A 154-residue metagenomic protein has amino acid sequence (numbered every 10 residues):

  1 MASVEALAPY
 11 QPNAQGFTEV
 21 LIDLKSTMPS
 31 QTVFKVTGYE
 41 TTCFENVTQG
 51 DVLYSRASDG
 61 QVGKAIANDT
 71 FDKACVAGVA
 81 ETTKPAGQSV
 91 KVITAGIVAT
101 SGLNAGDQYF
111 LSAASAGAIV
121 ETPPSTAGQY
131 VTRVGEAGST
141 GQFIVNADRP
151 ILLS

Functional and structural regions predicted by a protein language model:
A2-P12, V20-S154: Glycine-anchored, exposed beta-strand/edge motif detector
